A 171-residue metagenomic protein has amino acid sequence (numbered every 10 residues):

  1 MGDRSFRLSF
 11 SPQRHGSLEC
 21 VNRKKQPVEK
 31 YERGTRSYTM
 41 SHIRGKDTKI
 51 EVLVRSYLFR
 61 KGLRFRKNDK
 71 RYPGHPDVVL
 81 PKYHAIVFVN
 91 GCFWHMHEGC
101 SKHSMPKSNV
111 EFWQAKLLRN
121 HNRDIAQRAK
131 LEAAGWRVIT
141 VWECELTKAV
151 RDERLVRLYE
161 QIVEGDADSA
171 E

Functional and structural regions predicted by a protein language model:
F6-F10, H15-T140, C144-E171: Nucleic-acid endo/exonuclease domains
